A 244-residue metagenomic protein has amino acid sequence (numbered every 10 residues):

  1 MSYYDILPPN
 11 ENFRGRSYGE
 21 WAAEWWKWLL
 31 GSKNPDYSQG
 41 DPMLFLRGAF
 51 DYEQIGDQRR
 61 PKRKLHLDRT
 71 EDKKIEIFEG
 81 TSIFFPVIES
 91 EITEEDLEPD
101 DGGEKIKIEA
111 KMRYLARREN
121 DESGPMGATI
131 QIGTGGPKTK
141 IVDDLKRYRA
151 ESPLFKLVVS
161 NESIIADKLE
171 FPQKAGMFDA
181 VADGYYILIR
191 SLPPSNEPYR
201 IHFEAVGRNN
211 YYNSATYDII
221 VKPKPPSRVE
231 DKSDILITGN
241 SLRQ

Functional and structural regions predicted by a protein language model:
M1-D51, A215-T216, I220-R243: N-terminal segment immediately downstream of the Sec signal-peptide cleavage site in secreted/extracellular proteins
L30, I88-S90, E204, K224: Residue-level marker of positions within ordered structural domains that often coincide with functionally constrained
Y37, I75-I77, S191-P194: Hydrophobic beta-strand core residues of beta-sandwich domains
D41, F45-Q54, P61, R69 (+1 more regions): Alpha-helix-centered segments that form part of catalytic cores
D51-F171: Extracellular-facing segments of soluble proteins and assemblies that are Gly/Ser/Thr-biased and enriched in aromatics
G80, E91, I106-R118, R208-Q244: Extended, polar beta-sheet/loop recognition surfaces of beta-rich domains that mediate binding to diverse ligands
S123-R200, E204-P226: Extended, well-structured beta-strand/loop surface patches that form recognition or cofactor-anchoring regions within
